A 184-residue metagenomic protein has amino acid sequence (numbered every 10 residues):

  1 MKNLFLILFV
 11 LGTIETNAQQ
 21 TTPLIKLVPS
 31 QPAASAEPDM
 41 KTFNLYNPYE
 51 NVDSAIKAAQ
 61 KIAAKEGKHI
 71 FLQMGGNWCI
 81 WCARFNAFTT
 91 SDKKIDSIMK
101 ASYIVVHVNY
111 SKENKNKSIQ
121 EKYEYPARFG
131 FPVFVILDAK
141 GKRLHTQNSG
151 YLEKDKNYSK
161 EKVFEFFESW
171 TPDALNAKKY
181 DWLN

Functional and structural regions predicted by a protein language model:
M1-L24: Bacterial Sec-dependent N-terminal signal peptides
T21-E66, K179: N-terminal leader/targeting and pre-domain segments
E50-V52, M74, D92-K117: Thiol-based oxidoreductase modules, predominantly thioredoxin-like and allied folds used for disulfide exchange
K65-N77: Short active-site neighborhood of thiol/selenol oxidoreductases, capturing the structured segment around
M74-T90: Conserved redox-active cysteine motifs that mediate thiol-disulfide chemistry, especially di-cysteine Cys-X(1-2)-Cys
S111-G130, K140: Structural alpha/beta surface segment adjacent to cysteine/selenocysteine redox centers across thiol/disulfide enzymes
R128-W182: Non-catalytic, surface beta->alpha helical segment in thiol-disulfide oxidoreductase systems
